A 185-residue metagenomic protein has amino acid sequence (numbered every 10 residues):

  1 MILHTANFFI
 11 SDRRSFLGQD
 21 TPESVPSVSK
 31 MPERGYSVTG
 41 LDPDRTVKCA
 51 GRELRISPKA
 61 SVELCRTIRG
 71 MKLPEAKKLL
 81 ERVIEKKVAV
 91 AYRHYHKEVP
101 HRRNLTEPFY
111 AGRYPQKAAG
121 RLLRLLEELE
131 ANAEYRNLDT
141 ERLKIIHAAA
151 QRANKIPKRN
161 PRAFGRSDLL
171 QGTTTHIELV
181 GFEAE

Functional and structural regions predicted by a protein language model:
M1-K30: N-terminal amphipathic/basic-hydrophobic helices that include classical n-h-c signal peptides and signal-anchor
R14, R66, P161: Short glycine- and Lys/Arg-enriched binding-loop motifs that mark or flank ligand-binding interfaces
K30-D139, V180: Ribosome large-subunit tunnel/peptidyl-transferase-proximal elements
R34, L143, T175-I177: Change "...and in nucleic-acid phosphodiester-cleaving endonucleases..." to "...and in nucleic-acid processing enzymes
T39, A148, F182-A184: Generic beta-structure capping elements
I56, A163-F164: Short, solvent-exposed beta-edge and connector elements
T140-A163: Extended, charged amphipathic interaction segments
G165-E185: C-terminal edge-of-domain segments
